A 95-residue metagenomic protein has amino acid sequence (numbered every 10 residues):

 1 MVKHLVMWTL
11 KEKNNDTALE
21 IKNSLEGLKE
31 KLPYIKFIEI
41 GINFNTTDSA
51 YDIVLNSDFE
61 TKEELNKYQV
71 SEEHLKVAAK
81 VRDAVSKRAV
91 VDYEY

Functional and structural regions predicted by a protein language model:
M1-D52, E60-V70, Y93-Y95: Short S/T/G/P-rich N-terminal loop/turn motif that feeds into the first structured element of a domain
L25, E72, V81-A84: Alpha-helix boundary/capping residues
Y34-F37, K80-D92: Conserved short beta-strand edge segments in small beta-sheet-based binding/regulatory domains
L75-K76: Long, contiguous binding/interaction regions
